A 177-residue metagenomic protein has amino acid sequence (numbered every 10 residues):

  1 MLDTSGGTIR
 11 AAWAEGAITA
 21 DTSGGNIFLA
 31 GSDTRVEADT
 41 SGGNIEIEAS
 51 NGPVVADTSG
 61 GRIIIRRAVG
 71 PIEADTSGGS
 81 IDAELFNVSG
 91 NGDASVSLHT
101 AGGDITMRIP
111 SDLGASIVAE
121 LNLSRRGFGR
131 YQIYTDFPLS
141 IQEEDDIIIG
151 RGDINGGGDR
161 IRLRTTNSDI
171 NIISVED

Functional and structural regions predicted by a protein language model:
M1-D177: Intrinsically disordered, low-complexity terminal regions
